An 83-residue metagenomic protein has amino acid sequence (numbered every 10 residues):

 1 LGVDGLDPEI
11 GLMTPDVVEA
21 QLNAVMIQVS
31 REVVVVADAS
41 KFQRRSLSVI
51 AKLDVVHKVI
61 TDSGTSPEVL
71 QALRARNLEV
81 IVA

Functional and structural regions predicted by a protein language model:
L1-A83: Conserved phosphate- and dinucleotide-binding cores of soluble alpha/beta proteins, encompassing both enzyme active
